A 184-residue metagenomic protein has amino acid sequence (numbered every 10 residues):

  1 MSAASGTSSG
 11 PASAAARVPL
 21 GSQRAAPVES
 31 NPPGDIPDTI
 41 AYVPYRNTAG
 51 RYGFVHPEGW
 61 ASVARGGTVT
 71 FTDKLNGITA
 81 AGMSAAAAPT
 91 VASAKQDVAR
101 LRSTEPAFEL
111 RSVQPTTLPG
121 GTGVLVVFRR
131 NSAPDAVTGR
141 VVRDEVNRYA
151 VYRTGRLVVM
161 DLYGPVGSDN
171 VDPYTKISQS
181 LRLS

Functional and structural regions predicted by a protein language model:
M1-A15: Hydrophobic single-pass membrane-targeting/anchoring helices
P11, V18-D35, S62-K176, R182: Conserved polar/disulfide-associated segments of primarily extracytoplasmic proteins
D35-G50: Short acidic/polar N-terminal linker immediately downstream of export determinants
A49-R65: Proline-anchored loop/turn motifs at beta-strand termini and strand-loop-strand connectors
